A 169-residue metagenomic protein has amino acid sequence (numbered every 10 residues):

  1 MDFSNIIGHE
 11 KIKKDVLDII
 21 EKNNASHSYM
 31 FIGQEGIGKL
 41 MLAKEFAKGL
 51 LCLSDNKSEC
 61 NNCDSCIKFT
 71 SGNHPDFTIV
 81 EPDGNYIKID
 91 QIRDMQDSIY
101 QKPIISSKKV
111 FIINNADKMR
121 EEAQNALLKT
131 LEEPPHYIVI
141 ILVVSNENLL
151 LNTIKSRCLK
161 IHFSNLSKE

Functional and structural regions predicted by a protein language model:
M1-N115, V139, N152: P-loop/Walker A NTP-binding region and its immediately flanking N-terminal helices in P-loop NTPase folds
G33, E133-H136, S156, F163: Short, conserved catalytic or interaction motifs in soluble domains
E81-D83, L159-K168: Conserved AAA+ ATPase "SRH/arginine-finger" region at the nucleotide-binding site
Y100, N125-L142: Conserved catalytic/switch belt of AAA+ P-loop NTPases
N114-R120, N125-E132, N148: Catalytic acidic motif of RecA-like/P-loop NTPases
M119, P134-L151: Sensor-1/coupling segment of RecA-like P-loop NTPase cores
L150-N152, S156-R157, E169: Replace "adjacent to P-loop NTPase cores in ATP/GTP-dependent enzymes" with "adjacent to NTP-binding cores
